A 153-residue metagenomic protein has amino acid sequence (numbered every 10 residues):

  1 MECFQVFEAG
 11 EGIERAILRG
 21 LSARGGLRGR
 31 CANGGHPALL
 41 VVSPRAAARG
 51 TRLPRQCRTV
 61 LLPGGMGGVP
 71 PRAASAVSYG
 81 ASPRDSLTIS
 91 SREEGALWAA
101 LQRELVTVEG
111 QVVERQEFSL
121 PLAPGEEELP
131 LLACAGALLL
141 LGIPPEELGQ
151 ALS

Functional and structural regions predicted by a protein language model:
M1-S75: Phosphate-binding loop of NTP-binding sites
A9-G10, V42-R45, L62-G65, Y79-A81 (+3 more regions): Fold-independent oxyanion-binding glycine-rich loops and adjacent beta-strand/coil segments at enzyme active sites
R72-R84: Short, solvent-exposed linear motifs at loop/edge-of-secondary-structure regions
A81-S153: Adenine nucleotide phosphate-binding catalytic loops in nucleotide-utilizing enzymes
